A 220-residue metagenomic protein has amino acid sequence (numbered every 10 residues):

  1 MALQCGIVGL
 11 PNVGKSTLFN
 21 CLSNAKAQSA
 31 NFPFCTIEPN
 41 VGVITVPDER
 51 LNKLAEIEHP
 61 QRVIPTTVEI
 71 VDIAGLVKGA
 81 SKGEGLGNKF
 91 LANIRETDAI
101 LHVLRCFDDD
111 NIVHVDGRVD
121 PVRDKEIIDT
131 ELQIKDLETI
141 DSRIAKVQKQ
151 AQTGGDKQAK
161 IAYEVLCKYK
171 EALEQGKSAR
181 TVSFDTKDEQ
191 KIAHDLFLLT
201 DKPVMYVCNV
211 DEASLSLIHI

Functional and structural regions predicted by a protein language model:
M1-K78, E84, N88, N93-I94 (+1 more regions): Conserved G1/Walker A P-loop phosphate-binding module
V8, V207-C208: Generic beta-strand/beta-sheet core signal
S81-M205, D211, L215: Phosphate/Mg2+-binding loops and adjacent switch elements in nucleotide/diphosphate-handling enzyme cores
I218-I220: Conserved small/polar residues in nucleotide/adenosyl-binding loops
